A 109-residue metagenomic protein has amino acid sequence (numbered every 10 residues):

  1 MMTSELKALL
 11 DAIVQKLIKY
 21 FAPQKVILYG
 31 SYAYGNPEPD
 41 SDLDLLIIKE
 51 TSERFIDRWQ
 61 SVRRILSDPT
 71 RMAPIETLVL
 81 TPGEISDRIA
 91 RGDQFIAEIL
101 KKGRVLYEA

Functional and structural regions predicted by a protein language model:
M1-K25, Y34-P39, K49-A109: Catalytic core of pol beta-like nucleotidyltransferases
S31: Conserved H-loop
D44-I48: Short beta-strand->loop micro-motif that forms the acidic, two-metal-ion catalytic signature in nucleotide-processing
